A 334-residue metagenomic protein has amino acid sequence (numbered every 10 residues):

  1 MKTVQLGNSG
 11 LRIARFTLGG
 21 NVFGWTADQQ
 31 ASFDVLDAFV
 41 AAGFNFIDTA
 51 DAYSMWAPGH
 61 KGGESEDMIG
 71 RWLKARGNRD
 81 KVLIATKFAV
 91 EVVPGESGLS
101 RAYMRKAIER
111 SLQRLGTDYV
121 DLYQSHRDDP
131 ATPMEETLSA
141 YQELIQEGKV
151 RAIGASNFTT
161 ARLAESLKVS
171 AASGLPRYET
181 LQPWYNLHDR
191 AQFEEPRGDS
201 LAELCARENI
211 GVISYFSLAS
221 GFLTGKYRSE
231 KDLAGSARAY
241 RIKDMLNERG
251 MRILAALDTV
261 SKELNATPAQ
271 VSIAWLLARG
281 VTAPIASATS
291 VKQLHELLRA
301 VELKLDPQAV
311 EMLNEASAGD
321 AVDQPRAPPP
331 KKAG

Functional and structural regions predicted by a protein language model:
M1-D80, Q146, A333-G334: N-terminal binding-site loop/beta-alpha segment at the start of enzyme catalytic domains that lines or forms
G7-G24, L83-G95, Y119, Q124: N-terminal small/glycine-rich loop or linker at the start of catalytic domains across soluble metabolic enzymes
G19-Q30, E91-R105, A131-T132: Active-site mouth loops of central-metabolism enzymes
A27-F39, L99-L115, L163-K168: Short, acidic/polar
F46-A50, L83-T86, Y119-Q124, G154-A155 (+1 more regions): Short beta-strand segments at enzyme active-site cores
A52-Y53, A75-L99: Structural motif corresponding to the early beta-alpha repeats
M55, T132-D320, P329-G334: Beta/alpha (TIM)-barrel catalytic core signal, keyed to glycine-rich beta->alpha loops juxtaposed to Asp/Glu that bind
L112-P133: Active-site groove signature of glycoside hydrolases
